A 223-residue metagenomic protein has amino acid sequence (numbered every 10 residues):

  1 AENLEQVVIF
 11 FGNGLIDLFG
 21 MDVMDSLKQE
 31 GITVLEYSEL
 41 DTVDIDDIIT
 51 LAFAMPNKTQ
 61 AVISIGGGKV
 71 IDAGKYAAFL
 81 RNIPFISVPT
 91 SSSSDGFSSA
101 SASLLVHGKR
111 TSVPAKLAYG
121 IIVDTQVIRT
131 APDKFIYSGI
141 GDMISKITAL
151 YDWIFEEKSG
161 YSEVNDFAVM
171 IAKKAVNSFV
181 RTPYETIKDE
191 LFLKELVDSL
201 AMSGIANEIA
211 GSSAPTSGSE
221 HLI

Functional and structural regions predicted by a protein language model:
A1-A61: ATP/NTP phosphate-donor binding region
F10-F11, G66, V123: Short beta-strand/turn micro-motifs composed of small residues that flank or help shape donor/cofactor-binding pockets
N13, Q126-V127, S162, L200 (+1 more regions): Glycine-rich beta-alpha junction loops
F19-M21, A73-K75, F97-S98, P132: Short glycine-/acidic-enriched loop or helix-start segments at secondary-structure transitions that form or flank
E36-Y37, I63, I86-V88, I122-V123 (+1 more regions): General beta-strand structural signal in soluble alpha/beta enzymes
M55-A77, R81-S91: A short, small-residue-rich loop immediately preceding and capping a beta-strand
F79-V176: A glycine/threonine-rich phosphate-anchoring loop and its flanking beta-alpha core in nucleotide/phosphate-binding
F167-I223: Active-site segments that bind and position negatively charged phosphate/pyrophosphate groups
